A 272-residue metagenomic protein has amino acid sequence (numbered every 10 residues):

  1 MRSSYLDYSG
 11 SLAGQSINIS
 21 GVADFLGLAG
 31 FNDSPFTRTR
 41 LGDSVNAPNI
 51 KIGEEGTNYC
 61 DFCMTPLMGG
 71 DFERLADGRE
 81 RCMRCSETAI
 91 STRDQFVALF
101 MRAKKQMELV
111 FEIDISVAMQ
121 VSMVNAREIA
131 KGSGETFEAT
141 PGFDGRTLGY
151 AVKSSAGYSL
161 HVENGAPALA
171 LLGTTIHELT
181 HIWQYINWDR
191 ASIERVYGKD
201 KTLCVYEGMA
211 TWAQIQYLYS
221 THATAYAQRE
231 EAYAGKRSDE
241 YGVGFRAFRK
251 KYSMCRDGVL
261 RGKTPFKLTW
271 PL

Functional and structural regions predicted by a protein language model:
M1-M101, K105, L109: N-terminal low-structure segments adjacent to metalloprotease catalytic domains across cellular compartments
T57, T65, T224, E231-L272: Pan-zinc metallopeptidase signature
I90-A156, A168: Auxiliary, metal-adjacent structural segments of Zn-dependent hydrolase domains
R102, Q106-L109, M209, A213 (+1 more regions): Amphipathic alpha-helical segments that form well-ordered structural scaffolds and often line/cohere around active
M107, G173-D189, E207-T211: Active-site recognition of the HExxH zinc-binding catalytic motif
E108-E112, Q184, W188, I215-Y219 (+1 more regions): Sec-exported extracytoplasmic/periplasmic mature domains
A156-T175, G198-T202: Short pre-active-site segment immediately N-terminal to the catalytic Zn-binding motif
V196-K236: Post-HExxH zinc-binding segment in Zn-dependent metallohydrolases
